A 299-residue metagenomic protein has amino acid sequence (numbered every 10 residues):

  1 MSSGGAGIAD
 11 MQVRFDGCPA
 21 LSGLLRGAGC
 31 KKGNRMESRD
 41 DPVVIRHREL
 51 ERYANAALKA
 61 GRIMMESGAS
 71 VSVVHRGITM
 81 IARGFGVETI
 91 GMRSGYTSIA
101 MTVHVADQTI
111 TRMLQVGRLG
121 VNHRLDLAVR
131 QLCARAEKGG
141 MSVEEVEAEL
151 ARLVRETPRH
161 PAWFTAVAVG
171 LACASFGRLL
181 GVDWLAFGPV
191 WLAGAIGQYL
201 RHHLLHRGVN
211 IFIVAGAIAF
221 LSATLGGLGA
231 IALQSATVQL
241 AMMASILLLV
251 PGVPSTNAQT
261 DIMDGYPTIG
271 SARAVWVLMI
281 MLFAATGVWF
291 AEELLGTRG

Functional and structural regions predicted by a protein language model:
M1, I8-V13: Short hydrophobic transmembrane-like helices used for membrane targeting/insertion
S2-S3, S22: Serine residues within intrinsically disordered or low-complexity segments
M11-M141: Soluble N-terminal domains of membrane-associated systems
D107, G117-G299: Alpha-helical transmembrane segments and their membrane-interface boundaries that form or gate the permeation pathway
